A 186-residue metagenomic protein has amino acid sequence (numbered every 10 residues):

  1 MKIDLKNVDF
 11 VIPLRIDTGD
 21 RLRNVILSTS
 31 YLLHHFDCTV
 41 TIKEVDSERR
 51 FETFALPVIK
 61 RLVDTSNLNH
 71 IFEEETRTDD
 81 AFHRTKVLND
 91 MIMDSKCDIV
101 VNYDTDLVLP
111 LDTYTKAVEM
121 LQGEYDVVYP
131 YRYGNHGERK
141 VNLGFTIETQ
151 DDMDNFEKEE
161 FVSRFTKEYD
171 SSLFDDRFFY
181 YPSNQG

Functional and structural regions predicted by a protein language model:
L5, S95-D98, G123: Active-site acidic short loop of glycosyltransferases
N7-I12, T29-L32, C38-K43: Hydrophobic targeting segments
D17-H34: Short, well-formed alpha-helical segments that are part of the catalytic scaffolds of diverse glycosyltransferases
T18, K43-P57, L107: A conserved acidic beta->alpha catalytic loop
D37-R49, E73-T76: Short beta-strand/loop segment that forms part of the nucleotide-sugar
E52-D94: Active-site-proximal specificity loops/subdomain of glycosyltransferases
C97-V108: Short beta-strand-to-loop acidic/aromatic patch adjacent to the donor-nucleotide binding site
P110-G186: Conserved catalytic core of nucleotide-sugar-dependent glycosyltransferases
